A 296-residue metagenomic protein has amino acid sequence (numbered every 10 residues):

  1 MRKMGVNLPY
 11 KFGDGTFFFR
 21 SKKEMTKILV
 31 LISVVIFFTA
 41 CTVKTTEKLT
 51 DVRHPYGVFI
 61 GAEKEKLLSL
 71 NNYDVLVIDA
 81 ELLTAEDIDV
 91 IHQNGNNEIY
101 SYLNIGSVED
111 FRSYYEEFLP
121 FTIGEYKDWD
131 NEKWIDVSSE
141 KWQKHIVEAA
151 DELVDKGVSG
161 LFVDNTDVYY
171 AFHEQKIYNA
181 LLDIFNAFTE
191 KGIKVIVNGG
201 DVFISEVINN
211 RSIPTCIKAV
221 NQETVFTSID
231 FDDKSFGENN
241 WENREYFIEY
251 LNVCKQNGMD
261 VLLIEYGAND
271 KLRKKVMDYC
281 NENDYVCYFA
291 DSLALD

Functional and structural regions predicted by a protein language model:
M1-M4: Methionine residue identity
G15-T16, A40-C41: Short, intrinsically disordered, charge-balanced linker/junction segments flanking boundaries in proteins
R20-L29: Bacterial N-terminal signal peptides that target proteins for export
V30-F37: Bacterial N-terminal signal peptides
T42-D296: Glycan-processing catalytic domains of CAZymes
